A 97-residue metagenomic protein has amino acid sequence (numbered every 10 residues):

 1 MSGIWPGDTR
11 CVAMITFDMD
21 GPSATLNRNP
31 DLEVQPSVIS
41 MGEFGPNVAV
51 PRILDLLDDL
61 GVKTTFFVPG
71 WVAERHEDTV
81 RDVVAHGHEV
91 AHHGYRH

Functional and structural regions predicted by a protein language model:
M1-H97: Catalytic alpha-helical scaffold of carbohydrate-active enzymes acting on polysaccharides/glycoconjugates
